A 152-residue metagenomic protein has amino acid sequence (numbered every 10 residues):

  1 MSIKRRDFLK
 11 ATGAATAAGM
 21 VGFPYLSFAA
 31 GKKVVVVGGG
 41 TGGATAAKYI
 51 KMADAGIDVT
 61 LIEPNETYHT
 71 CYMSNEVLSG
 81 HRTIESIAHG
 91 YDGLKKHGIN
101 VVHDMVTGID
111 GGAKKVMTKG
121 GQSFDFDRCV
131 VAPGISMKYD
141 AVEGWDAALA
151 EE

Functional and structural regions predicted by a protein language model:
S2-G13, V21-G31, V101-E152: FAD-binding core/adjacent interface of flavoenzyme oxidoreductases
F28-N100: Beta1-alpha1 glycine-rich phosphate/pyrophosphate-binding loop at the start of Rossmann-like nucleotide-binding domains
